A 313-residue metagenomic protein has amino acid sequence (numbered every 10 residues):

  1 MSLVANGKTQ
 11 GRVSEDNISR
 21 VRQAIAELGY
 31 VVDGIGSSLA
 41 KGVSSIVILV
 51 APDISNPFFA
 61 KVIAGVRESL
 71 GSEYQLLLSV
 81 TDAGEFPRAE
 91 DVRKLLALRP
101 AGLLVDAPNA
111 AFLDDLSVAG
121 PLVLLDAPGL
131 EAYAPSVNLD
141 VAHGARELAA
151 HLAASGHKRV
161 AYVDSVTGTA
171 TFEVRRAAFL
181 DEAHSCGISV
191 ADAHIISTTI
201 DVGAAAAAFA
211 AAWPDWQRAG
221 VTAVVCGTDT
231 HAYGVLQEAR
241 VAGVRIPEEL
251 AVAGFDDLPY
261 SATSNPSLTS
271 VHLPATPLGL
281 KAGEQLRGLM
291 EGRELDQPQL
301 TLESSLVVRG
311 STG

Functional and structural regions predicted by a protein language model:
M1-G42: N-terminal helix-turn-helix DNA-binding module of bacterial transcription factors
I25, L70, E182-A183, W213 (+2 more regions): Conserved hydrophobic residues forming the short capping helix/wall of the S-adenosyl-L-methionine
L28-D33, E85-F86, L104-A107, L236: Short gly/ser/thr-rich secondary-structure transition/capping motifs
G34, P52-K61, S79-P87, V137-E147 (+5 more regions): Hinge/beta->alpha junction and helix N-cap segments in small-molecule ligand-binding domains
K41, S45-A150, A154, P214: Alpha-helical recognition/docking segments in bacterial nutrient-uptake and carbohydrate-utilization systems
L95, R99-A107, R159-V163, I195 (+2 more regions): Periplasmic-binding protein-like
A206, A210-G313: Flexible loop/turn connectors
